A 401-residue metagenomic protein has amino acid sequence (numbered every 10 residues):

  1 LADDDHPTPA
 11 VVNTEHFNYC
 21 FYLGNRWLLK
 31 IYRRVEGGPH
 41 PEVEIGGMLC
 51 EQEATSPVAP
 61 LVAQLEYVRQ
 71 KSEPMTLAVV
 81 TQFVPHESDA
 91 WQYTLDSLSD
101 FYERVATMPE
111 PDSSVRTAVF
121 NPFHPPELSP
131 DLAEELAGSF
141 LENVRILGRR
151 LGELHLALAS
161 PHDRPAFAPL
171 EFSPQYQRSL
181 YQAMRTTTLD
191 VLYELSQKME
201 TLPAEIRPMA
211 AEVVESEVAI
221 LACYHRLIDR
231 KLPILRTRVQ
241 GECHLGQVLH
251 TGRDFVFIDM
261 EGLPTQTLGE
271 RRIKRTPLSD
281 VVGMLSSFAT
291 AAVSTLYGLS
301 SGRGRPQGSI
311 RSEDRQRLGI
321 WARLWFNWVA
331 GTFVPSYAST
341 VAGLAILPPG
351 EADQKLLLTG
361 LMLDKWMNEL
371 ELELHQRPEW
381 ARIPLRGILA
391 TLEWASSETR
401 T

Functional and structural regions predicted by a protein language model:
L1-Q197, L245, T251-L347, E351: Conserved ATP-binding subdomain of kinase catalytic cores across diverse folds
A2-P7, V191-R238: An alpha-helical support segment within catalytic cores of ATP-dependent transferases
T187, A219, C223-R226, S336 (+2 more regions): Solvent-exposed, charged/polar functional surfaces in cytosolic regulatory/catalytic domains
A219-C223, I346, A352: Short, motif-level signal for alpha-helix interfacial/capping segments enriched in acidic residues and aromatics/proline
A222, H250, S286, T290 (+2 more regions): Active-site micro-motifs of SAM-dependent methyltransferase domains
V239-G246: Canonical protein kinase catalytic loop motif
H250-T251, L363: Flexible loop/coil segments at beta-strand boundaries within sensory signal-transduction domains
E313-A345, L356-T401: ATP/Mg2+ or Mg2+-diphosphate-binding catalytic cores that bind nucleotide phosphates or diphosphates via glycine-rich
